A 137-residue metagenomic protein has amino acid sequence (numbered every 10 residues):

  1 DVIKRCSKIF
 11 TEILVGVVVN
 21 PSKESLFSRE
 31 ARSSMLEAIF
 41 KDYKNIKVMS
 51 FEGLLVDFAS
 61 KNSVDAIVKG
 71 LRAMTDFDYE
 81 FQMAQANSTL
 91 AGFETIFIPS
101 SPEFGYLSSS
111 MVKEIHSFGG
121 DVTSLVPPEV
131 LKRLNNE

Functional and structural regions predicted by a protein language model:
D1-E137: Nucleotidyltransferase catalytic core that binds NTPs
